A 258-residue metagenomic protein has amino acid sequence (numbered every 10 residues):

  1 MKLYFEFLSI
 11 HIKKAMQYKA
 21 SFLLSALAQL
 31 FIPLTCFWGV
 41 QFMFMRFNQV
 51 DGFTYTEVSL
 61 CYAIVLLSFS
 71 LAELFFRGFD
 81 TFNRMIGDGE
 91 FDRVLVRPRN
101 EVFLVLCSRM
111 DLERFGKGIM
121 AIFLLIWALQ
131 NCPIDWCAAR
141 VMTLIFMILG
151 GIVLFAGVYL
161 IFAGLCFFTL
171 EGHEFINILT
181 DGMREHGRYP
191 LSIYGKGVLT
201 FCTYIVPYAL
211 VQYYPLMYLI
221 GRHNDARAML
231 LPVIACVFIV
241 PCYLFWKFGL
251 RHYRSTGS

Functional and structural regions predicted by a protein language model:
M1-S258: Hydrophobic transmembrane alpha-helices and immediately adjacent juxtamembrane helices of multi-pass inner-membrane
